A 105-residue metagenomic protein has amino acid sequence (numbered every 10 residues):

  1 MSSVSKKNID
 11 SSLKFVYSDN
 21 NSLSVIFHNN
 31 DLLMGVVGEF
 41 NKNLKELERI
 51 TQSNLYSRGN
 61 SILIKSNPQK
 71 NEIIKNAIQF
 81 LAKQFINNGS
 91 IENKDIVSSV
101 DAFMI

Functional and structural regions predicted by a protein language model:
S2-S18, S90-I105: Charged, low-hydrophobicity low-complexity segments
S11-L13, R49-Q52: Short beta-strand/turn micro-motifs at beta-sheet edges
F15-G35: Short glycine-/aliphatic-rich beta-strand segments at the starts of folded cytosolic domains
N21, N54-S57: Noncatalytic partner-interaction/assembly domains of nucleic-acid and motor enzyme complexes, especially the accessory
N29, R49-T51, R58: N-terminal assembly/transducer modules of large multi-domain enzymes, emphasizing dimerization/partner-binding
L32-R49: Short amphipathic alpha-helix segments
N43, I50, F80-Q84: Conserved short hydrophobic interaction patches
Y56-I105: Interdomain "pre-motor" coupling segment immediately N-terminal to P-loop NTPase/helicase cores
